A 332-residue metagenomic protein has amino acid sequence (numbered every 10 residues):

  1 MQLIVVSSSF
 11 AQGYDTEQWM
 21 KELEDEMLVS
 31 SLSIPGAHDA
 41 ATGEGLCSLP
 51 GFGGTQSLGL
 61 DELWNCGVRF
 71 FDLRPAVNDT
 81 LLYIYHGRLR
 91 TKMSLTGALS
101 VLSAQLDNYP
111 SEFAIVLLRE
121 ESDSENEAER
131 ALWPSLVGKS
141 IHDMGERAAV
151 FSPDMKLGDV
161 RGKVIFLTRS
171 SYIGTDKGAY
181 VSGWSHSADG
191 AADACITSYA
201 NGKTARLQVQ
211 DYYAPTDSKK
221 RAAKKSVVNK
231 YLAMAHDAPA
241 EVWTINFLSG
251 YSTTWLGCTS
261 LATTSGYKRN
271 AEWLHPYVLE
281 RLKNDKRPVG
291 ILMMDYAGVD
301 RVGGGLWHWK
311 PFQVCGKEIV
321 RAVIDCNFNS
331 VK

Functional and structural regions predicted by a protein language model:
M1-V6: Bacterial N-terminal signal peptides
F10-V68, D79-N108, F113, T168 (+2 more regions): Long, acidic (Asp/Glu-rich), low-complexity accessory segments flanking structured domains
R74: A motif-centric signal for short, conserved binding hotspots located in accessible loops or intrinsically disordered
V77, P110-E125: Active-site groove signature of glycoside hydrolases
S94-A98, V137-S152: Acidic, His- and aromatic-enriched active-site or binding-groove loops in soluble protein domains that engage sugars
E120-V137: Active-site cleft segment of glycoside hydrolase catalytic domains centered on the general acid/base Glu
W133, S140, S171-Y172: Extracytoplasmic, non-cytosolic globular domains
M144-K286: Surface-exposed substrate-engagement region within the catalytic domains of secreted or surface-exposed extracellular
